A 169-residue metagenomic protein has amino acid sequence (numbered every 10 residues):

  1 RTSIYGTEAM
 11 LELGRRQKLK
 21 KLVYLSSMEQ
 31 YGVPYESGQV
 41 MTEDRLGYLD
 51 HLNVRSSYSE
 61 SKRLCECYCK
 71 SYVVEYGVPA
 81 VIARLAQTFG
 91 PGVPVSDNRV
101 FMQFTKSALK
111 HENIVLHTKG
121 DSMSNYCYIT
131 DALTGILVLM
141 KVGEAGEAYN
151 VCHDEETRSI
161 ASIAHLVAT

Functional and structural regions predicted by a protein language model:
R1-A9, R16, K20-K21, E29-I82 (+2 more regions): Catalytic helix-loop patch of NAD(P)-dependent Rossmann-fold dehydrogenases
A9-E12, Y126, D131-T134, V138: Conserved mid-core alpha-helix of short-chain dehydrogenase/reductase
G14, V73, A108, L139-M140: Hydrophobic pocket-lining residues that define ligand/cofactor binding sites across diverse proteins
Y35, R63, T88-Q103, E112 (+5 more regions): Glycine/proline-rich active-site loop of Rossmann-fold NAD(P)-dependent oxidoreductases
T42-L49, F104-L116, V142, T169: A short C-terminal helix-loop "cap" of Rossmann-like NAD(P)-dependent dehydrogenase/epimerase domains
D50, D121-S122: Catalytic Tyr-x(3-8)-Lys segment
L64, Y68, Y72, F104 (+2 more regions): Hydrophobic alpha-helix immediately C-terminal to the catalytic Tyr-X-X-X-Lys motif of short-chain
I136-M140, A164-V167: Hydrophobic "lid"/C-terminal helical patch of Rossmann-like NAD(P)-dependent dehydrogenase/epimerase domains
